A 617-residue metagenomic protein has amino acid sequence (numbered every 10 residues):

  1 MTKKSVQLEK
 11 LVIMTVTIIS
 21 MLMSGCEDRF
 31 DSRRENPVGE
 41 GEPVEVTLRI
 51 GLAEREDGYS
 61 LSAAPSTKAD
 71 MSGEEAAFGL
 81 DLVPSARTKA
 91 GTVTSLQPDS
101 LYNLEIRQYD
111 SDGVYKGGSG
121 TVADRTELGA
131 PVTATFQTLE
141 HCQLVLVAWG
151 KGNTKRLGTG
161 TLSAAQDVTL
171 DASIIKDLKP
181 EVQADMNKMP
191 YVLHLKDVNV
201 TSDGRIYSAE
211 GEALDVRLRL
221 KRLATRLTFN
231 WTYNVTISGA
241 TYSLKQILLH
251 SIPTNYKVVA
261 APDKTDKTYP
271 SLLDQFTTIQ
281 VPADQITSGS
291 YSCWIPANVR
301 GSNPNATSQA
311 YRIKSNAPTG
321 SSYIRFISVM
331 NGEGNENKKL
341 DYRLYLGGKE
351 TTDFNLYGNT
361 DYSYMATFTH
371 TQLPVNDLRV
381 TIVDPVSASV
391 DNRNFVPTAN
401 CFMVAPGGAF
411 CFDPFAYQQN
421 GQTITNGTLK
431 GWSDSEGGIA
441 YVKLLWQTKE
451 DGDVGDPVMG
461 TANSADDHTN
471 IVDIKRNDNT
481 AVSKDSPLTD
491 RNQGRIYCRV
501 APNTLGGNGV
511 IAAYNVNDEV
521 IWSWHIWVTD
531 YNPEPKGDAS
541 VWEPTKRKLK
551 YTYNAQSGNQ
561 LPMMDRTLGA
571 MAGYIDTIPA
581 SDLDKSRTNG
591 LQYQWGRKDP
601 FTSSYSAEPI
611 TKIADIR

Functional and structural regions predicted by a protein language model:
M1-S24: Sec-dependent bacterial lipoprotein signal peptides
L22-G51, R217, F229, N359 (+2 more regions): Bacterial Sec-dependent N-terminal signal peptides
S32-S60, S72, D81, K221-N234: A short, Gly/Thr-enriched small/hydrophobic beta-strand-prone motif that recurs across taxa
E74-A164, N230, N234-G358: Tryptophan-paired
T121-E127, N153-L214, K338-F354, G358-D361: Structured interaction patches on ligand/partner-binding surfaces of diverse proteins
G152-T154, K221-T225, T232-A240, G320-F354 (+3 more regions): Ser/Thr/Pro-rich, low-complexity mucin-like regions that serve as glycosylated stalks/linkers or repetitive adhesive
Y207-I247: Aromatic- and glycine-enriched pocket-lining scaffold segments that form the walls of small-molecule binding clefts
N376, S387-R617: Short, compositionally biased
